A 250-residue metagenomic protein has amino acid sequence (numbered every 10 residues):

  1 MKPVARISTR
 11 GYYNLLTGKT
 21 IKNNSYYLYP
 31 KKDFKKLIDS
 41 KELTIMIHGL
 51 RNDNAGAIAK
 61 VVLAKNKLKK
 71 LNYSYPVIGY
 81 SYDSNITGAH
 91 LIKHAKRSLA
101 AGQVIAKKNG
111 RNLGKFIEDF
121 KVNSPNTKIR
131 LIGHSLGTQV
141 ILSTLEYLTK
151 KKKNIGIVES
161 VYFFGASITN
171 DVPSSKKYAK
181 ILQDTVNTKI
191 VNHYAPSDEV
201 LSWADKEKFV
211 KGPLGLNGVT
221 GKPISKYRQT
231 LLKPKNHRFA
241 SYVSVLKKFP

Functional and structural regions predicted by a protein language model:
M1-D39, L50-L63, K69-T127, E146-S160 (+1 more regions): Lipolytic serine-hydrolase domain surface
E42-T44, I129: Generic beta-sheet signal
T44-I45, V161: Receiver (REC) domain switch-region micro-motif
I45-G49, H134: The conserved beta1-alpha1 loop
L113, I132-G137, I141: Gly/Ala-rich beta-loop-alpha elbow adjacent to hydrolase catalytic centers
